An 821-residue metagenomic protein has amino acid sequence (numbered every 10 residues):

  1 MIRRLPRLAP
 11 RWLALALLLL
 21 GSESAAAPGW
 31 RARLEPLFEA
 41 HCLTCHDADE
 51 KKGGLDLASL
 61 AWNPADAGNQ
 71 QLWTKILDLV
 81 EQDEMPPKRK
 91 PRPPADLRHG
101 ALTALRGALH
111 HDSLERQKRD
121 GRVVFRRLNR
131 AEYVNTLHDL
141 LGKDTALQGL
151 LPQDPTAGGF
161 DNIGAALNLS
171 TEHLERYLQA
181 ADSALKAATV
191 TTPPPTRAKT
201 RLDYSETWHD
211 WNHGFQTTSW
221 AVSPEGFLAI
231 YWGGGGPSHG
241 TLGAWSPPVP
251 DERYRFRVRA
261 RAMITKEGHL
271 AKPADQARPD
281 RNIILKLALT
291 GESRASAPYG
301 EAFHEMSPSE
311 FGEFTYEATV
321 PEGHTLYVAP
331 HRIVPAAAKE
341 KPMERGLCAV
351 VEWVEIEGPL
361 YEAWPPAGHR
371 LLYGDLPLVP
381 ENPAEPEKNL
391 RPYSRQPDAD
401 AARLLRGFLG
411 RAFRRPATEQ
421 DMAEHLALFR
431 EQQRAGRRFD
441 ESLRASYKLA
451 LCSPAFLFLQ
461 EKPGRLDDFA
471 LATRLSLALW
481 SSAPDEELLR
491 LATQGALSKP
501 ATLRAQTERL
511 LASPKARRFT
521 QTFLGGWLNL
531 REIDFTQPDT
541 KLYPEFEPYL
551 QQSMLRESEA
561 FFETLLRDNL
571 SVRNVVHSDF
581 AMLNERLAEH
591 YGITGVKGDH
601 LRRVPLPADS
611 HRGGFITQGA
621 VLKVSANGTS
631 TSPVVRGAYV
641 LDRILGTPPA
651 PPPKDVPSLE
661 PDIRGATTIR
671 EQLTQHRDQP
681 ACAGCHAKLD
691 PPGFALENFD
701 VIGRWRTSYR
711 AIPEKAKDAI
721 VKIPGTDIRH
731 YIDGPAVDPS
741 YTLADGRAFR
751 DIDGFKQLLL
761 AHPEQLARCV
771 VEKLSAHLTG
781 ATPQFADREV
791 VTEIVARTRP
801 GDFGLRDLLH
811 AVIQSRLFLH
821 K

Functional and structural regions predicted by a protein language model:
M1-L8: N-terminal secretory signal peptides that target proteins for export/translocation
P10-G21: Bacterial N-terminal signal peptides
L19-G29: Bacterial Sec-dependent signal peptides at the C-terminal "C-region" and cleavage site
P28-E50, G68-K75, L79-E84, K88-K821: Low-complexity, glycine/serine/threonine/alanine-rich intrinsically disordered linker and propeptide segments
A58-A61, P86: Residue-level detector of conserved, well-ordered beta-strand and adjacent loop positions that form binding/recognition
